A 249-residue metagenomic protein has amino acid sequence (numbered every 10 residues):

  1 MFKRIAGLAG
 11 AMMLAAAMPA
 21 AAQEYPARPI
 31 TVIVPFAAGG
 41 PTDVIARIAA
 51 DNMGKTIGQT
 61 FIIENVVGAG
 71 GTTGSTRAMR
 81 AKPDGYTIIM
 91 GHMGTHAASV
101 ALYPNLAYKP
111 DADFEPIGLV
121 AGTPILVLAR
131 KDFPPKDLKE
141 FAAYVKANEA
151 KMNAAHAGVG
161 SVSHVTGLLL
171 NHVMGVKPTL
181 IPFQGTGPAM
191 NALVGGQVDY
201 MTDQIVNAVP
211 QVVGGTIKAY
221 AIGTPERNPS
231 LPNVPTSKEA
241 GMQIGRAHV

Functional and structural regions predicted by a protein language model:
M1-A9: Bacterial N-terminal signal peptides that target proteins for export
G7, A22-A112, K151-N153, V159 (+2 more regions): N-terminal (or domain-start) structured segment
A17-P19: N-terminal signal peptide c-region/cleavage motif recognized by signal peptidases
R80-T87, A101-P188, P235-M242, R246: Hinge/capping helix and adjacent helix->loop/strand transition within the periplasmic-binding protein
H92-M93, K131, Q204-V206, T224-P225: Short secondary-structure boundary segments
G122, K136, N207-R246: C-terminal lobe and pocket-closing loops of periplasmic/extracytoplasmic Venus-flytrap solute-binding proteins
